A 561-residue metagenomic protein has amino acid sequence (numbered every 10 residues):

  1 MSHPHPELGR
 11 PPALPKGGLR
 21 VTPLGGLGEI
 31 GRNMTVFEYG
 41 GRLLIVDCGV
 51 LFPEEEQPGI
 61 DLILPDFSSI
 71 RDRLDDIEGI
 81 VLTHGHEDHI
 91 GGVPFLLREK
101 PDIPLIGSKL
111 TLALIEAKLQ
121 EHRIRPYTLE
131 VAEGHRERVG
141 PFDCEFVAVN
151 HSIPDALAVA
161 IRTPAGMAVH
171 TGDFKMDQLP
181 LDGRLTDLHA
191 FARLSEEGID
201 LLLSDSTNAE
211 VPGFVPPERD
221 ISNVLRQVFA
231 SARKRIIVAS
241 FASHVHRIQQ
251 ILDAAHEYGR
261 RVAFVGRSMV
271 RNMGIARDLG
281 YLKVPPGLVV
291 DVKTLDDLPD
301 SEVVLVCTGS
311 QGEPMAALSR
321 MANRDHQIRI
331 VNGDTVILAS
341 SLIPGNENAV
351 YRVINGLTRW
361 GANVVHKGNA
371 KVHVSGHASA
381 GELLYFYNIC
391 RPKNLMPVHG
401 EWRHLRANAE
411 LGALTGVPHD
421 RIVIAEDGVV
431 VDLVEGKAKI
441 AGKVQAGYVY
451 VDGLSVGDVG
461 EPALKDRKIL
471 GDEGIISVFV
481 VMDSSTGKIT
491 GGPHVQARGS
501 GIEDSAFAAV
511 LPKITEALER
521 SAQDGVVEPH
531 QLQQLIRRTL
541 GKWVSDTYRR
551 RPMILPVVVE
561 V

Functional and structural regions predicted by a protein language model:
S2-V81, H86-D297, A316-R329, N348-R352: His/Asp/Glu-rich metal-coordinating catalytic cores of metallo-dependent phosphodiesterases/hydrolases acting on
L24, G40, R162, D205-T207 (+4 more regions): Structured loops at beta-to-helix junctions and adjacent beta-edge loops in soluble globular domains
L27, I45, L51-E55, D76-I77 (+5 more regions): A glycine- and charged-residue-rich anion-binding loop/surface
L119, G412, V544: Conserved hydrophobic residues forming the short capping helix/wall of the S-adenosyl-L-methionine
A132, E426, R550-I554: Short Gly/Ser/Thr- and Asp/Glu-enriched loop/turn motifs at secondary-structure junctions
P141, A156-A158, E302, E473-S477 (+1 more regions): Broad gene-expression machinery/nucleic-acid interaction feature
E210-A339, I343-G368, V372-A509, K513-G525 (+2 more regions): Hard-cation-handling environments
G525-V561: C-terminal tails and terminal domains of large nucleic-acid-associated and other macromolecular-machine proteins
